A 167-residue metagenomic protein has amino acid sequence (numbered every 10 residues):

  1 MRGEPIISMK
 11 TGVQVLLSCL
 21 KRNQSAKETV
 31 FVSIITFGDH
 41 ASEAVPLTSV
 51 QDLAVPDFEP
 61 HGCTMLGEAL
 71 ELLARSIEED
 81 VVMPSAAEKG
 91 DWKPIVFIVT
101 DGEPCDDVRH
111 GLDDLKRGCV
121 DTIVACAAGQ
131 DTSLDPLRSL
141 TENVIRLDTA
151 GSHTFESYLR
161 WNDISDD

Functional and structural regions predicted by a protein language model:
M1-Q14, Q51-D52, T122, N143-D167: Von Willebrand factor
M1-V45, I95-V99: Von Willebrand factor
I7, G102-L140: VWA/integrin I-like adhesion module and closely mimicked acidic/polar interface patches used
S8-G12, L16, A69, G111 (+3 more regions): Alpha-helical scaffold elements adjacent to nucleotide-binding pockets in ATP/GTP-utilizing enzyme cores
V13-K21, L73-V82, L112: Short, well-ordered amphipathic alpha-helices
K21, A44, V81-E88, C119-V120 (+2 more regions): Cysteine endopeptidase catalytic domains of the caspase/legumain-like
A44-D52, L140: Short, flexible, mixed-charge acidic loops at enzyme active sites
D52-W92, T122-P136, L147, G151-S157: Von Willebrand factor
